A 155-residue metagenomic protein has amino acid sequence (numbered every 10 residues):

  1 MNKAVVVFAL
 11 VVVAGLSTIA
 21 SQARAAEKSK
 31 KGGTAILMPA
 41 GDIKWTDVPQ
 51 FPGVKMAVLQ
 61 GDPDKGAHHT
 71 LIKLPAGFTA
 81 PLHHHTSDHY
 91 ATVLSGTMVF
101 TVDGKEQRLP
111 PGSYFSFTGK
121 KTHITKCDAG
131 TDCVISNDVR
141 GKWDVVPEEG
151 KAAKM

Functional and structural regions predicted by a protein language model:
M1-V7: Positively charged n-region of N-terminal signal peptides that target proteins for export
V7-S17: Bacterial N-terminal signal peptides
A23-G66, G150-M155: A short, N-terminal "cap"/entry segment at the start of jelly-roll beta-barrel domains of the cupin/DSBH fold
G33-I36, W45, I124-M155: Double-stranded beta-helix
D62, D103-K120: Short acidic-glycine-tyrosine-enriched beta hairpin
H68-H85, T118-K120: Conserved short histidine dyad/triad with adjacent acidic residue
P75-F78, H85-D103: Glycine- and acidic-residue-biased ligand/ion/polar-headgroup-sensing regions
A80-L82, F100-T101, F117, T122-A129: Short beta-strand His + acidic residue motifs that chelate non-heme Fe in jelly-roll/DSBH and cupin folds
